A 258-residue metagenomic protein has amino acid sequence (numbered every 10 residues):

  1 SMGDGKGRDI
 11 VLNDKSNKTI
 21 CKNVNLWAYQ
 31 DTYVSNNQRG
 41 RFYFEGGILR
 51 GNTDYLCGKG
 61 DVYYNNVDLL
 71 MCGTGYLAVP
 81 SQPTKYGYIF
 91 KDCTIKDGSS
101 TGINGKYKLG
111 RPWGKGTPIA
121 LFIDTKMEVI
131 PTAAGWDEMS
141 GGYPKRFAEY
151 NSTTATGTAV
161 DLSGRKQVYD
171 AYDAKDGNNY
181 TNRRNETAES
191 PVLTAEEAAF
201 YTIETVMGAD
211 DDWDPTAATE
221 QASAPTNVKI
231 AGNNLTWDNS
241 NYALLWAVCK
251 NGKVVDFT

Functional and structural regions predicted by a protein language model:
S1-N227, G232: Sequence-level preference for short, compositionally simple segments enriched in small aliphatic or small polar residues
P225, L235-W237, V248: An aromatic-rich alpha-helical recognition segment common to small helix-rich domains
G232-A243: Conserved aromatic anchor
L245-T258: Recognizes extended acidic, P/S/T-rich segments that occur within or adjacent to Ig-like beta-sandwich modules
